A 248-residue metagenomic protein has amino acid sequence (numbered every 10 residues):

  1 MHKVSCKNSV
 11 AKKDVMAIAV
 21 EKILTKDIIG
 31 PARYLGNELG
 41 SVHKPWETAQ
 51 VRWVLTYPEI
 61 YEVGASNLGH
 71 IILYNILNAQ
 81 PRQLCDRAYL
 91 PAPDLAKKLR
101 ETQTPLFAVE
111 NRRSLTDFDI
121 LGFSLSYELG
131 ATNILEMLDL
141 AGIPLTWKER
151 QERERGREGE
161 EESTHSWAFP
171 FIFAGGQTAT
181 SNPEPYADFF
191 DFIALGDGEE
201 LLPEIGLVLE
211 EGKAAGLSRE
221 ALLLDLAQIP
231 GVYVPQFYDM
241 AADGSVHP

Functional and structural regions predicted by a protein language model:
M1, K7-N8, R153-E161: Short polybasic linear motifs
H2-G30, Q80: Helix-enriched interaction subdomains in cytosolic or periplasmic regions, typified by TIR/SEFIR signaling/NADase cores
L24-V54, E59-E62, P235, A241-P248: N-terminal [4Fe-4S]-dependent radical SAM core
G36-S41, L68-N75, L106-V109, D119 (+1 more regions): Short alpha-helical segments and helix-capping/turn motifs at coil-helix boundaries
W53, Y57-P58, G64-N75, R82-D86 (+3 more regions): Low-complexity, highly charged intrinsically disordered N-terminal segments that act as targeting/localization
E62-V63, G130: Eukaryotic short linear interaction motifs
G69-N78, L138-L140, E211: Short, solvent-exposed amphipathic alpha-helical segments in soluble enzyme and RNA/protein-processing domains
L90-E152, G159-H247: Glycine-rich beta-alpha loop elements in corrinoid/cobalamin-binding modules across cobalamin-dependent enzymes
